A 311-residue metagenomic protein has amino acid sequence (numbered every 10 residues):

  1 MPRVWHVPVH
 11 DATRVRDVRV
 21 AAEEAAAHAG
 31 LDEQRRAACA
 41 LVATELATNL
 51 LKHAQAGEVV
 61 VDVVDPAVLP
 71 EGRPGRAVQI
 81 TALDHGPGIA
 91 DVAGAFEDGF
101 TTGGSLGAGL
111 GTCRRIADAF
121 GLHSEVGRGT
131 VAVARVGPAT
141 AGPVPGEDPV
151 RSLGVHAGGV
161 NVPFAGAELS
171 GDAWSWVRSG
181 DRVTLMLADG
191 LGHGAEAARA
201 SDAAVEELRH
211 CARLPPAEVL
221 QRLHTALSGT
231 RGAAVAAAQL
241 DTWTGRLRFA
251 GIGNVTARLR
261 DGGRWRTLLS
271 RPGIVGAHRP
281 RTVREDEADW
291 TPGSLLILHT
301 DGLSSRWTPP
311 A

Functional and structural regions predicted by a protein language model:
M1-H6, V20, A29, T140-G158 (+4 more regions): Conserved subregion of the PPM/PP2C metallophosphatase catalytic domain
M1-W5, A47-P145, S179-M186, L240-T242 (+2 more regions): Conserved beta-strand-loop-beta-strand hairpin that lines the nucleotide-binding pocket of ATP/GTP-utilizing enzymes
P8-R14: A short beta-loop-alpha structural element at the N-terminal edge of CoA-dependent acyl/N-acetyltransferase catalytic
R16, V20-T44: Conserved short strand/loop->alpha-helix "switch" segment adjacent to the catalytic nucleotide/phosphoryl-transfer site
